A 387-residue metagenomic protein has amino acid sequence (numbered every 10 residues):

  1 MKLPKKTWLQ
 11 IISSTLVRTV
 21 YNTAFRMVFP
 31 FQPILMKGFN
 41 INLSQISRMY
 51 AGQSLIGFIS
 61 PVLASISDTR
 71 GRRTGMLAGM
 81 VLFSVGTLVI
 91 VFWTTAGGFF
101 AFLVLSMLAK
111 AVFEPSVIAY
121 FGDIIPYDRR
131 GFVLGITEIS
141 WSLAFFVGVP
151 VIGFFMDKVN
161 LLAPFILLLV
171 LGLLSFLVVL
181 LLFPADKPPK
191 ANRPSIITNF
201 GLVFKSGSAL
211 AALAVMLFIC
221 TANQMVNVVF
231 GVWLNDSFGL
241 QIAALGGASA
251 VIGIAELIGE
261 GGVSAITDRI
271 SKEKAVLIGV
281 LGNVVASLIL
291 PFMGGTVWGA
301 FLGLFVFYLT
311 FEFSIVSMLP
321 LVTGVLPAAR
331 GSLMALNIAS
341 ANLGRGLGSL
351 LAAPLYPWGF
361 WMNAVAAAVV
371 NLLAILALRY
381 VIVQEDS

Functional and structural regions predicted by a protein language model:
M1-K5, P184-A212: Juxtamembrane intracellular "pre-TM" segments in multi-pass secondary transporters
V28-F29, L210-S249: Extracytoplasmic gate region of multi-pass secondary transporters
A51-A64, A250-G259: Central cavity-lining transmembrane alpha-helices of secondary-active solute carriers, predominantly the Major
I59-T94: Conserved MFS/SLC helix-loop-helix module at the cytosolic interface between two early adjacent transmembrane helices
S60-G71, E260-S271, Y356: Helix-to-loop junctions at the C-terminal end of transmembrane segments in multipass secondary transporters
V104-S140: Cytoplasmic helix-loop-helix junction between adjacent transmembrane helices in 12-TM secondary transporters
I136-L180: Helix-loop-helix hairpin linking two adjacent transmembrane segments in secondary transporters
E273-M318: C-terminal transmembrane helical hairpin of 12-TM major facilitator-type secondary transporters
